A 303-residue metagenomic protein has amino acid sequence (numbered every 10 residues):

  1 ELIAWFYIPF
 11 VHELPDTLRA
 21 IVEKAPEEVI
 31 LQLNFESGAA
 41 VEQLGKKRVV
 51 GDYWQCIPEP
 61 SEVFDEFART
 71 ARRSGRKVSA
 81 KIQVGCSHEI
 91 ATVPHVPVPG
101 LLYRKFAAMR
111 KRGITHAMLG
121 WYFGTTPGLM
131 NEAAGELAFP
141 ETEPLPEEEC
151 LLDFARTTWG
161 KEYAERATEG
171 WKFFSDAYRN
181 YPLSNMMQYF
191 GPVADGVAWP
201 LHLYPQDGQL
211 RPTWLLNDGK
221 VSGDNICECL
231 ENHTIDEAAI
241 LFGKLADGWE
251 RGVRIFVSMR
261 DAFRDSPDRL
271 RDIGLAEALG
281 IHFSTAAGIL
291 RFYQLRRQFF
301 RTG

Functional and structural regions predicted by a protein language model:
E1-G303: Substrate-binding groove of N-acetylhexosamine-processing glycoside hydrolases
